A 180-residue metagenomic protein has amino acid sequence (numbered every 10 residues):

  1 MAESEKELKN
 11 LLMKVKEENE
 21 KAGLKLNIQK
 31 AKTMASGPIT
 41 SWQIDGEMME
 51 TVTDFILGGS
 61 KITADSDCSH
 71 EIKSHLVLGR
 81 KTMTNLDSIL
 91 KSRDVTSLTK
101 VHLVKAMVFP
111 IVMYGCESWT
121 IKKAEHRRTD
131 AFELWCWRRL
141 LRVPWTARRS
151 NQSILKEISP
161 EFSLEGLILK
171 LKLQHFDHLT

Functional and structural regions predicted by a protein language model:
M1-K170, Q174: Nucleotidyl polymerases of mobile genetic elements and RNA viruses
F176-T180: Short, intrinsically disordered, charge-balanced linker/junction segments flanking boundaries in proteins
